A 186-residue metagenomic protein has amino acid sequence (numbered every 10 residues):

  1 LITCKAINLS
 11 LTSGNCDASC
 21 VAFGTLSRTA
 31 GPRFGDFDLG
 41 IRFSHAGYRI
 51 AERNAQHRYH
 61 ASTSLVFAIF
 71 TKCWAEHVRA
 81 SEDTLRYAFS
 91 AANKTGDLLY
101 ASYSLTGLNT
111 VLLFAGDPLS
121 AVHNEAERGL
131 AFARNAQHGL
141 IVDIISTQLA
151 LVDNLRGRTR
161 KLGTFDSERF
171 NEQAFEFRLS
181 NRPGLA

Functional and structural regions predicted by a protein language model:
L1, K5-N8, C20-D36, A61-A75 (+5 more regions): Tandem amphipathic alpha-helical repeat scaffolds
A6, G40, A46-G47, S81-A88 (+3 more regions): Tetratricopeptide repeat
G14, G35, A55, Q137 (+1 more regions): Structural signature of alpha-solenoid helical repeat scaffolds
D17-A18, R53: Conserved binding/catalytic microenvironments
D36-V66, H77-R79: Phosphate/pyrophosphate-binding betaalpha-module
S120-A186: Helix-coil-helix junctions within alpha-helical repeat/solenoid scaffolds
